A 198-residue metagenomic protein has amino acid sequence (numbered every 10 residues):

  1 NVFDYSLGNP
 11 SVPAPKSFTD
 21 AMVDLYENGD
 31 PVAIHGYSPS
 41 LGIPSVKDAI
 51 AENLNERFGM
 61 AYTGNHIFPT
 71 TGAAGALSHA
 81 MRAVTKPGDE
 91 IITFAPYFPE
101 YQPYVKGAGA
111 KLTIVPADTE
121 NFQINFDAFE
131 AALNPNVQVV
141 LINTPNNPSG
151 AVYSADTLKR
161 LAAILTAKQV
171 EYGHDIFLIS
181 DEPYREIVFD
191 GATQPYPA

Functional and structural regions predicted by a protein language model:
N1-G72, H79: N-terminal small-domain helix-loop-helix segment of the aminotransferase-like
Y62-I67, P87-E90, N136, H174-D175: Short acidic capping loops at alpha-helix termini that bridge into adjacent secondary structure
F68, K111-V115: General small-molecule cofactor/ligand-binding pocket signal
A73-S78, Y97-Y101: Conserved coil-to-alpha-helix start sites within the AMP-binding
A83-V105: Conserved PLP-anchoring active-site segment centered on the Schiff-base-forming lysine
A95, I114-T119: Short beta->alpha connector loops at strand-helix junctions that form conserved, small/polar/Pro-enriched
Q102, K106, T113, Q123-N136 (+1 more regions): Active-site pre-lysine segment of PLP-dependent enzymes
